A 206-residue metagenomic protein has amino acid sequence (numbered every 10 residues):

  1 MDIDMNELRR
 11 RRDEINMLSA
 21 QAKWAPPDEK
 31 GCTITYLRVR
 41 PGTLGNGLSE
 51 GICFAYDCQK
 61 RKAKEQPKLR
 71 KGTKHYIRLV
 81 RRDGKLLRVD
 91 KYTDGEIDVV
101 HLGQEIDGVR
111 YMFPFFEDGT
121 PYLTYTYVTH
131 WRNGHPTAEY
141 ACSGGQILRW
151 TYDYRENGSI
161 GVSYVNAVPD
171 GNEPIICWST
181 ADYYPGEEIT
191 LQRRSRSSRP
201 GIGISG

Functional and structural regions predicted by a protein language model:
M1-G206: Buried hydrophobic residues that stabilize the cores of well-folded domains
